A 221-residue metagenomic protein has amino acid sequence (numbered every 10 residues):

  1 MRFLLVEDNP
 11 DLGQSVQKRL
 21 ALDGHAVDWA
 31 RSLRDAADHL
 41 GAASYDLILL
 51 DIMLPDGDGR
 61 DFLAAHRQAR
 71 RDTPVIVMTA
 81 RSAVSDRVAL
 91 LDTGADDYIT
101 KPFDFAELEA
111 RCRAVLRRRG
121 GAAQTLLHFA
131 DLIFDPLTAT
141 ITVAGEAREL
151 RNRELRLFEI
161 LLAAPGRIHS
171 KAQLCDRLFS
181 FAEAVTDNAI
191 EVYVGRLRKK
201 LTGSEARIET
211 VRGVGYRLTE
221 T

Functional and structural regions predicted by a protein language model:
M1-R119: N-terminal/domain-start alpha-helical segments
R2, R113-I168, A172: Short, Lys/Arg-enriched segments at the junction into DNA-binding effector domains of transcriptional regulators
R67, L116, L162, R198-T202: Protein kinase-like catalytic domain
A106, A172, N188: Residues within helix-turn-helix
A122-L126, E149, V192-V194, R198-T221: DNA-binding patch around the recognition helix
L157-F158, L174, L197, Y216: DNA major-groove recognition helices of helix-turn-helix
R177-A182: Short helix-coil junctions and helix-kink-helix linkers
